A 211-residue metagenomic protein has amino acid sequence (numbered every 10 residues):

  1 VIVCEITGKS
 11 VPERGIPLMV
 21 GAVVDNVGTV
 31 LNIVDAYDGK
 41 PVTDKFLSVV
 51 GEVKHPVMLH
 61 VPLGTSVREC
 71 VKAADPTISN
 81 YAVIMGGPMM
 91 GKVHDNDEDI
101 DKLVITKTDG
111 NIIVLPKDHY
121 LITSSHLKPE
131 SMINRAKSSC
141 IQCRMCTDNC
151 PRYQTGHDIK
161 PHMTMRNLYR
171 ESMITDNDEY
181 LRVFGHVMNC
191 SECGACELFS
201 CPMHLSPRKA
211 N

Functional and structural regions predicted by a protein language model:
V1-V67, A73-I78, G87, D95: Hydrophobic alpha-helical positions that pack around
L31-Y37, D109-I122: Short, structured interface segments
D44, T77-G87, C150, N177-L181: Flexible, glycine/charged-enriched surface loops at secondary-structure junctions
P62, E69, D75-V83, L115-P116 (+1 more regions): Peripheral terminal and linker regions in Fe-S/redox and tRNA-modifying enzymes
Y81-T106: Short acidic beta-strand-loop surface patches of small beta-rich interaction domains
I100-P116, S200: Glycine-rich and small/hydrophobic secondary-structure elements
L115-K137, T147, Y153-N211: Ferredoxin-type iron-sulfur electron-transfer modules in oxidoreductases and energy-metabolism complexes
C140-I141: Short Cys/His-rich zinc-binding micro-motifs
